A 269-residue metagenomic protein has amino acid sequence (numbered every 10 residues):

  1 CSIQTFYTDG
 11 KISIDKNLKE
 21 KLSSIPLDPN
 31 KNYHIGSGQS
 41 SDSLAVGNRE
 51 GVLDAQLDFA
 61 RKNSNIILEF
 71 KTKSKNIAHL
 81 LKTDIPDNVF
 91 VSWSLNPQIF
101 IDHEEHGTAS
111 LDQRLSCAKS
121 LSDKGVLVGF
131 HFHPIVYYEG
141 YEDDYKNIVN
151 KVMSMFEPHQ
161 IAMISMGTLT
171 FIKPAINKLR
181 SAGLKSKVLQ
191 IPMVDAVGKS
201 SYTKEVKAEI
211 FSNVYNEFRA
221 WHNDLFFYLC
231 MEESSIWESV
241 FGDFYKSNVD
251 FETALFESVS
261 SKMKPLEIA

Functional and structural regions predicted by a protein language model:
S2-S92: Conserved Radical SAM active-site core
S13, N17, N48-G51, H106-Q113 (+3 more regions): Alpha-helix N-cap and loop-to-helix initiation/capping positions
K21-D28, H79-D84, L111-K124, V214: Structured alpha-helical segments in the cores of large, soluble enzyme domains
Y33-S37, L68-F70, V91-W93, V128-F132 (+2 more regions): Hydrophobic faces of well-ordered beta-strands that scaffold small-molecule active sites in alpha/beta enzyme cores
S40-L44, K75-A78, V89-T108, P134-E139 (+2 more regions): Conserved radical SAM core fold
S122-F132, E139: A conserved active-site cap/scaffold subdomain adjacent to cofactor or substrate pockets
G140-M155, W237: Catalytic cores of alpha/beta
M153-A269: Auxiliary Fe-S-binding modules of radical SAM enzymes
